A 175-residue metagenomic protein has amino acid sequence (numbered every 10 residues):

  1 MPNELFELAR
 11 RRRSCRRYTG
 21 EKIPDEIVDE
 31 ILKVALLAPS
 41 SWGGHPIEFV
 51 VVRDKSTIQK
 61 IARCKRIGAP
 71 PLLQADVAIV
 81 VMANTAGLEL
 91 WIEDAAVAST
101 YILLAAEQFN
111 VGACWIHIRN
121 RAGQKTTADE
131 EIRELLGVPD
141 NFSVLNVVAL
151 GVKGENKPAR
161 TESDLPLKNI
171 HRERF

Functional and structural regions predicted by a protein language model:
M1-F175: Acidic, surface-exposed loops and disordered segments
